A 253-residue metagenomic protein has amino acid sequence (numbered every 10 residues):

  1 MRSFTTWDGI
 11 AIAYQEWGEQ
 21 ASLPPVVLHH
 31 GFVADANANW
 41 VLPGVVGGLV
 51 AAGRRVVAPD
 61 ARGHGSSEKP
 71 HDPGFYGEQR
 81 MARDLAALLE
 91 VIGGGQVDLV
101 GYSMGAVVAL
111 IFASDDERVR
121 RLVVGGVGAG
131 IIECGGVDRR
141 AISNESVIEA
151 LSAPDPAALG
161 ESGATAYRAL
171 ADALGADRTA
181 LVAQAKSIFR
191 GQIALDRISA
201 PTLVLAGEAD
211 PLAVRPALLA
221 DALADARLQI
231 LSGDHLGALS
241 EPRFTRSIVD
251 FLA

Functional and structural regions predicted by a protein language model:
L23, H30-D35, S103: Active-site glycine-rich loops that stabilize anionic/oxyanionic intermediates across multiple enzyme folds
V33-V46: The serine-hydrolase catalytic nucleophile loop
A38, A61-Y76: Glycine-rich "HGGG/HGxG" loop immediately N-terminal to the catalytic nucleophile of the alpha/beta-hydrolase
G47-E68: Conserved alpha/beta-hydrolase
Q79-V97: Conserved acidic catalytic loop of the alpha/beta-hydrolase fold
V107-A153: Flexible "cap/lid" loop of the alpha/beta hydrolase fold
I198, V204-A206: Short beta-strand/loop motif that positions the catalytic acidic residue of the alpha/beta-hydrolase fold
Q229-A253: Catalytic active-site module of serine/aspartate enzymes centered on a nucleophile-bearing elbow/loop
